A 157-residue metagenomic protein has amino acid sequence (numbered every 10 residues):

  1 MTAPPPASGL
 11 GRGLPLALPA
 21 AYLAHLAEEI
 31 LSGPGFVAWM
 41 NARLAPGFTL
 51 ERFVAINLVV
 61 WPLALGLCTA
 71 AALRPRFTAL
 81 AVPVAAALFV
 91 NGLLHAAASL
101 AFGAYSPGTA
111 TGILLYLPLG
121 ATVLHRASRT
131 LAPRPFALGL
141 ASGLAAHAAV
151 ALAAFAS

Functional and structural regions predicted by a protein language model:
S8-E29: N-terminal signal-anchor transmembrane alpha helix
G11-P15, R76-V84, F136-A137: Membrane-interfacial loop-to-transmembrane alpha-helix junctions, especially the N-terminal start
L23-A27, A87-A96, G143-A153: Aromatic-anchored segments of alpha-helical transmembrane domains
A27-F53: Interfacial loop at the N-terminal end of multi-pass membrane proteins
I56-A71, L88-N91, Y116: Core segments of transmembrane alpha-helices that mediate helix-helix packing or line hydrophobic substrate/ligand
A86-H95, G108-R126: Hydrophobic alpha-helical membrane segments
A96-P107, F155-A156: Membrane-interface helix caps and helix-loop-helix hairpins in membrane proteins
T122-S157: Terminal transmembrane helical module of multi-pass membrane proteins
